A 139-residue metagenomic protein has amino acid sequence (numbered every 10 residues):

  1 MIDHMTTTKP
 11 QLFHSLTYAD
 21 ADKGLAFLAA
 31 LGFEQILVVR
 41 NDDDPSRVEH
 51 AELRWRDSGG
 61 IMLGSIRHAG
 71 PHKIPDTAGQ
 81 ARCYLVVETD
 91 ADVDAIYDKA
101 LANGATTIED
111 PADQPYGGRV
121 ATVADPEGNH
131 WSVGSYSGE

Functional and structural regions predicted by a protein language model:
I2-S15, L25-A26, A30-A124, G134-E139: Vicinal oxygen chelate
Y18-D22: Short acidic-aromatic low-complexity motifs
E127: C-terminal catalytic core of tyrosine-transesterase DNA break-rejoin enzymes
